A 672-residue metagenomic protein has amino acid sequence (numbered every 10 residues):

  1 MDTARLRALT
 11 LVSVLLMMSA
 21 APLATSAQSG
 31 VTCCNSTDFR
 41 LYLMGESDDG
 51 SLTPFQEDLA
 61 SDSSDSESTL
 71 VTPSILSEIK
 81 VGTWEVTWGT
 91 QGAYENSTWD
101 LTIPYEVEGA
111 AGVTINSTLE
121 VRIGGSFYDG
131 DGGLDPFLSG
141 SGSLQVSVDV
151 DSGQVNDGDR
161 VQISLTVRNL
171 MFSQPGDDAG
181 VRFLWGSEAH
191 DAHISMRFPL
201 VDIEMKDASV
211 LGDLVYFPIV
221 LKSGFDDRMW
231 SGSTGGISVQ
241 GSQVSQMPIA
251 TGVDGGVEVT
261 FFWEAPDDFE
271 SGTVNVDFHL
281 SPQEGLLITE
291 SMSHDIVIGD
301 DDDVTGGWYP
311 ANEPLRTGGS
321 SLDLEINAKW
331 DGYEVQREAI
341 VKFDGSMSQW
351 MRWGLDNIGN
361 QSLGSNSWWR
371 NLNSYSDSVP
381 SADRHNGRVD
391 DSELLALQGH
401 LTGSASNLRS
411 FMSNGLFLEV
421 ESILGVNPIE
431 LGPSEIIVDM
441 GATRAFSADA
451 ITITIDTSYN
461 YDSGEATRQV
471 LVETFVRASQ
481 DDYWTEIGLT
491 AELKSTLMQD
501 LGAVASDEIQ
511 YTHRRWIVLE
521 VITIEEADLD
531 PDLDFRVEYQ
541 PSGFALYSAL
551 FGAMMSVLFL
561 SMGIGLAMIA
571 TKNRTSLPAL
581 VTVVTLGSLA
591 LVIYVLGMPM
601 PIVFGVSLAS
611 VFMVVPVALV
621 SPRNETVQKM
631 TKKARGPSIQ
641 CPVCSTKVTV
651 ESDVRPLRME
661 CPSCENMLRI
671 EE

Functional and structural regions predicted by a protein language model:
M1-S36, A339, F544-V627, K633-C664 (+1 more regions): Secretory targeting signatures
V31-A111, G153, L165-L211: Proprotein-processing/basic-patch segments
D38, G307-N366: Early extracytoplasmic/domain-onset interaction patches
A93-Y94, G109-T114, V155, G224-T234 (+2 more regions): A short beta-turn/strand-edge loop motif at beta-sheet boundaries
I115-P175: Aromatic- and Gly/Pro-enriched, solvent-exposed loop/edge beta-strand patches characteristic of beta-rich domains
L138-S147, T251-P266, E270: Aromatic sugar-binding surface patches on proteins that engage polysaccharides or sugar-phosphate polymers
G241-P248, V253, H279-Q283, S293-G319 (+1 more regions): Intrinsically disordered, low-complexity linkers and stems that provide flexible hinges in membrane-associated
M347-V438: Structured domain cores in non-transmembrane regions
